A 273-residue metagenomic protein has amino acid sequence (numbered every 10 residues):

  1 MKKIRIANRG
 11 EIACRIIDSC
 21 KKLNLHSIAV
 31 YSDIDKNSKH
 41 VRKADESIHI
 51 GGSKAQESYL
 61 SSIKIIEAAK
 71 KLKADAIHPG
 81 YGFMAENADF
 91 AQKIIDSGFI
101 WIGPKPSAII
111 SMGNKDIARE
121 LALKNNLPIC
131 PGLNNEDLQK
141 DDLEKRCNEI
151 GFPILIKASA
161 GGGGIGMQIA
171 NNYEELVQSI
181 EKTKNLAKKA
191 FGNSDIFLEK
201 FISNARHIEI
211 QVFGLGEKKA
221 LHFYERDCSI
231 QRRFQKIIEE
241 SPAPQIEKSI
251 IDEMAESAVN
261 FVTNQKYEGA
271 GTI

Functional and structural regions predicted by a protein language model:
M1-I273: N-terminal beta-alpha lobe that positions the nucleotide/phosphoryl donor in ATP/NTP-coupled carboxylate activation
